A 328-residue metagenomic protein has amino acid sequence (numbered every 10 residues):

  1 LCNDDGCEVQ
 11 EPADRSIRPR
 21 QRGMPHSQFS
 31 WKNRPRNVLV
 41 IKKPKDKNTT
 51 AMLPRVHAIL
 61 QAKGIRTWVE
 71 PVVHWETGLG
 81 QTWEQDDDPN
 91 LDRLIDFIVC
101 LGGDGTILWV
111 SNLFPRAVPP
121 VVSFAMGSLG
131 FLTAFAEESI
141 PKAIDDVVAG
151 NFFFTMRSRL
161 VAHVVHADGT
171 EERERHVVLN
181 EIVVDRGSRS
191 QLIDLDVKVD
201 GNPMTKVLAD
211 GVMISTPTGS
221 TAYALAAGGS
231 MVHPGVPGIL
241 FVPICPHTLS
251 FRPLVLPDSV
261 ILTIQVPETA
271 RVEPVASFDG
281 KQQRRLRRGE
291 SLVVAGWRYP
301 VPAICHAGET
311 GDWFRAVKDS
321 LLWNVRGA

Functional and structural regions predicted by a protein language model:
C2-D4, P25-H26, A167, H176 (+3 more regions): ATP/nucleoside-binding phosphotransfer catalytic cores, i.e., glycine-rich phosphate-binding loops
C2-F97, E138-F153, V164-H176: ATP/NTP phosphate-donor binding region
V40, C100, I214: Redox-cofactor binding/interface segments in oxidoreductases and associated redox assembly factors
T49-T50, G105-V110, T221-A226: Short glycine/serine/threonine-rich phosphate/pyrophosphate-binding segments that cradle anionic phosphate groups
E76, G127-L132, S230-V232, H247-L249: Short gly/pro/ser/thr-enriched loop/turn and capping motifs at secondary-structure boundaries
L113-F124, F131: Gly/Ser-rich helix-loop-strand patches that form or flank binding pockets for ribonucleotide-derived cofactors
S128-D210: Catalytic core of DAGKc-family lipid kinases
N202-S250: Gly/Ser/Thr-rich active-site loops/lids in small-molecule metabolic enzymes that frequently grip phosphoryl groups
